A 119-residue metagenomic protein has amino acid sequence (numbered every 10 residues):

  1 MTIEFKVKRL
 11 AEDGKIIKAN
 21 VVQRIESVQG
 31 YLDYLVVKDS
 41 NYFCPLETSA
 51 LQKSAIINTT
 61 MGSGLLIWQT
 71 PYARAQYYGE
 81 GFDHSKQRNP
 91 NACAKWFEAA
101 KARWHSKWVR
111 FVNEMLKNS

Functional and structural regions predicted by a protein language model:
M1-S119: Short, Lys/Arg-rich flexible segments
